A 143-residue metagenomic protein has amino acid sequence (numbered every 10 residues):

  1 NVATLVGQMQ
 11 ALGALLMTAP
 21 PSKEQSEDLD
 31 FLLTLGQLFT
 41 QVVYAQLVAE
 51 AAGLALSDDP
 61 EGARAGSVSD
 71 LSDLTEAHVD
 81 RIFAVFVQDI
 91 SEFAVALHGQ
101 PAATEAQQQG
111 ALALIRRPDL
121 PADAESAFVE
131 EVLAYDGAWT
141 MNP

Functional and structural regions predicted by a protein language model:
N1-P143: Flavin-dependent oxidoreductase catalytic core characteristic of acyl-CoA dehydrogenase/oxidase-like enzymes
